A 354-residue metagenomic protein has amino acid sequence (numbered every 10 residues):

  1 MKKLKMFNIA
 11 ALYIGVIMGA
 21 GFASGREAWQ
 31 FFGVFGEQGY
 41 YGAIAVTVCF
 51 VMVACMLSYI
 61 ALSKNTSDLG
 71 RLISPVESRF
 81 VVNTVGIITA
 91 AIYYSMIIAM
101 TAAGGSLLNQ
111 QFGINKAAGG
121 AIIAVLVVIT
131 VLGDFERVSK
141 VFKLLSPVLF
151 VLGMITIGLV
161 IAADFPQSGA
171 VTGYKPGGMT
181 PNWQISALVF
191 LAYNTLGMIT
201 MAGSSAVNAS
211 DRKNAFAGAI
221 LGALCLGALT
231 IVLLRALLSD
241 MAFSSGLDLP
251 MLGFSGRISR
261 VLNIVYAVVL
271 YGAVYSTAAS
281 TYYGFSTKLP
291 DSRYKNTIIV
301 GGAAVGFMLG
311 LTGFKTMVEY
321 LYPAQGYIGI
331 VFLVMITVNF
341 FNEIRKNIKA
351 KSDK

Functional and structural regions predicted by a protein language model:
K2-F7, F32-S58, A217-A228, P323-F332: Extracellular loop-to-transmembrane helix junctions
K2-L4, V34-Y40, S63-I92, Q110-I114 (+3 more regions): Transmembrane-helix boundary/entry motifs in multi-pass membrane transporters
L4-A23, T89-Y93, L159-F165, T172-G227 (+1 more regions): Hydrophobic, membrane-embedded alpha-helices of multi-pass small-molecule transporters
N8-I14, A43-C55, N83-Y94, Q110-D134 (+6 more regions): Transmembrane alpha-helical segments of multi-pass small-molecule transport proteins
A20, Y94, V127, V148-Y174 (+1 more regions): Hydrophobic alpha-helical segments and their helix-loop junctions in multi-pass secondary transporters
G33, I60-S63, A99-Q111, A124-L145 (+2 more regions): Membrane-water interface regions at transmembrane-helix termini and the short interhelical loops of multi-pass membrane
A54-S58, A163, V189-F190, G222-F254: Extracellular/periplasmic helix-exit of transmembrane alpha-helices
G70-V76, M100-G120, V207-A228, A278-G301 (+1 more regions): Helix-loop-helix connectors at the membrane interface of multi-pass transporters/channels
